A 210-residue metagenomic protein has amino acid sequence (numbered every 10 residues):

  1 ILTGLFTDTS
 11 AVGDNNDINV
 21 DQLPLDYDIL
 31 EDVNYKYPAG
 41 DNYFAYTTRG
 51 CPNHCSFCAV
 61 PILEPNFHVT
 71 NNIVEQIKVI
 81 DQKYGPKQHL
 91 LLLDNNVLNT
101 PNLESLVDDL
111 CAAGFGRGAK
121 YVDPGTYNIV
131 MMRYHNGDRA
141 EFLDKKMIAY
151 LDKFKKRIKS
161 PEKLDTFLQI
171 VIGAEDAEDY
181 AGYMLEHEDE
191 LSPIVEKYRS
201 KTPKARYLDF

Functional and structural regions predicted by a protein language model:
I1-D41: Glycine-rich beta-alpha loop elements in corrinoid/cobalamin-binding modules across cobalamin-dependent enzymes
F6, S10, I73-V74, R117-Y121: Short, surface-exposed, polar/charged, turn-prone segments marking secondary-structure boundaries
F6-T9, G50-P52, P61-P65, N96-L98 (+1 more regions): Short, solvent-exposed loop/turn segments at secondary-structure junctions
G13-N15, C58, T70, L103-L106: Short aromatic-enriched loop/helix-cap "lid" or pocket-rim segments at secondary-structure transitions that line
V20-D21, E64-P65, D109-A113: Short, low-complexity, polar/charged sequence segments that are solvent-exposed and flexible
P38-E75, V79, Y84-P86: Canonical Radical SAM [4Fe-4S] cluster-binding loop centered on the CxxxCxxC motif and its immediate flanking residues
I80-F210: Conserved SAM/AdoMet-binding glycine-rich loop
